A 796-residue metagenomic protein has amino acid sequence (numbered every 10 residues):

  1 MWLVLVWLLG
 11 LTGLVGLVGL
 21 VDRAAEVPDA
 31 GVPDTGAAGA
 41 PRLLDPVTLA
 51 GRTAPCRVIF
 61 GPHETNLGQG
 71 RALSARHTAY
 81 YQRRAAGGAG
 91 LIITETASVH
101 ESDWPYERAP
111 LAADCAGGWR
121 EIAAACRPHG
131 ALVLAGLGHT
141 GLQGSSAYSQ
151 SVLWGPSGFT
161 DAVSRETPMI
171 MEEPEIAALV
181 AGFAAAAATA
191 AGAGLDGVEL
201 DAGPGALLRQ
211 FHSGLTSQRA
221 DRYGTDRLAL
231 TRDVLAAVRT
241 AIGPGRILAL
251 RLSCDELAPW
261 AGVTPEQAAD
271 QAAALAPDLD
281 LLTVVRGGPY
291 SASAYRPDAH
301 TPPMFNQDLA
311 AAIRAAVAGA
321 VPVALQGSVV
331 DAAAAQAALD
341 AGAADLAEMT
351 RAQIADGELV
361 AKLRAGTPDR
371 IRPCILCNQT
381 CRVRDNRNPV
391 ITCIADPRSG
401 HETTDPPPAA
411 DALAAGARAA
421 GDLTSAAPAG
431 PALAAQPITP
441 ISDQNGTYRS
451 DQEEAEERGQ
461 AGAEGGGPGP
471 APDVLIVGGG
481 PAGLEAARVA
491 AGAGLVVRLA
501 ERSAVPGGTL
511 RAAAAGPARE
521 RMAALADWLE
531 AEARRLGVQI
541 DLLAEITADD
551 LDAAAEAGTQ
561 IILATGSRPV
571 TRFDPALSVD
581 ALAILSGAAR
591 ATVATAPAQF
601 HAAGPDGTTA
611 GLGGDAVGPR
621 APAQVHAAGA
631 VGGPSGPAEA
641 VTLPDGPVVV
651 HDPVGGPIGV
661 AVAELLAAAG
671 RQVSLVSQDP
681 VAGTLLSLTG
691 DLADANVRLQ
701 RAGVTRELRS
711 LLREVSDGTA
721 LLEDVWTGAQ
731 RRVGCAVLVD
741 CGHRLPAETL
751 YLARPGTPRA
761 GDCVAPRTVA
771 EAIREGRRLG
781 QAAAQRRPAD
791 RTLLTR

Functional and structural regions predicted by a protein language model:
M1-S425, A429-A432, Q444-N445, R449-E453 (+3 more regions): Flavin-dependent oxidoreductase catalytic cores
V21-A24, D29-D34, D411, G416 (+13 more regions): Asp/Glu-rich intrinsically disordered low-complexity tracts
V133, L248, V323, V497 (+3 more regions): Hydrophobic anchor at the start of a short beta-strand that flanks the dinucleotide cofactor-binding loop
S399-G416, G462-A471, D580-P597, G636-P644: A short, basic/flexible loop-to-alpha-helix module at the beginning of a structural domain
P431, A523-V570, A589, V593-A598 (+5 more regions): A Rossmann-like FAD-binding core segment of flavoenzymes
P472, I476-Q539, V650-G690, D740 (+1 more regions): Beta1-alpha1 glycine-rich phosphate/pyrophosphate-binding loop at the start of Rossmann-like nucleotide-binding domains
T565-A669, G756-T768: Glycine-rich dinucleotide-binding loop and its adjacent helix/turn
D652-L665, L685-S687, A760-R796: A conserved FAD-binding loop/helix module that cradles the flavin
